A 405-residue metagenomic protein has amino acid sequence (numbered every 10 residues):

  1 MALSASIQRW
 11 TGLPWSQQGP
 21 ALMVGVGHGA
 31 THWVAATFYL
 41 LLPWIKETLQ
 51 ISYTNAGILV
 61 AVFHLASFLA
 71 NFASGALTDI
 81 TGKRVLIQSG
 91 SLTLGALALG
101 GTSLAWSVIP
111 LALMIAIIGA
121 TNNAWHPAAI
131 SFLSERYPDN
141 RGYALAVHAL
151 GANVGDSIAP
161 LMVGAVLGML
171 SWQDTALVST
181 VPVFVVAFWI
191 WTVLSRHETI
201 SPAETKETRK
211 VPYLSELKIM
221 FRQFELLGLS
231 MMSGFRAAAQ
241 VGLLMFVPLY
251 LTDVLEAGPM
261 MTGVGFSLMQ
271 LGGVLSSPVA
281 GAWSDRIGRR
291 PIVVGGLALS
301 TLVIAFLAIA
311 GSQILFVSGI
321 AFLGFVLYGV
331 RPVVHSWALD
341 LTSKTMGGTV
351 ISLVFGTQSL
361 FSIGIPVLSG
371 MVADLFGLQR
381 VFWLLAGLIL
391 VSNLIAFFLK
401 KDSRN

Functional and structural regions predicted by a protein language model:
A2-S16, E198-L229: Juxtamembrane intracellular "pre-TM" segments in multi-pass secondary transporters
A36, H64-F72, D156-S157, Q270-P278 (+1 more regions): Residue-level signature of mid-helix packing/kink "hotspots" within the transmembrane helices of 12-pass Major
F38-Y39, E225-V274: Extracytoplasmic gate region of multi-pass secondary transporters
A70-K83, S276-G288, A373-D374: Helix-to-loop junctions at the C-terminal end of transmembrane segments in multipass secondary transporters
T93-W106, L299-G311: C-terminal ends and interior cores of transmembrane alpha-helices in multi-pass membrane transporters/permeases
M114-A152: Cytoplasmic helix-loop-helix junction between adjacent transmembrane helices in 12-TM secondary transporters
H148-S195: Helix-loop-helix hairpin linking two adjacent transmembrane segments in secondary transporters
S284-W337: C-terminal transmembrane helical hairpin of 12-TM major facilitator-type secondary transporters
